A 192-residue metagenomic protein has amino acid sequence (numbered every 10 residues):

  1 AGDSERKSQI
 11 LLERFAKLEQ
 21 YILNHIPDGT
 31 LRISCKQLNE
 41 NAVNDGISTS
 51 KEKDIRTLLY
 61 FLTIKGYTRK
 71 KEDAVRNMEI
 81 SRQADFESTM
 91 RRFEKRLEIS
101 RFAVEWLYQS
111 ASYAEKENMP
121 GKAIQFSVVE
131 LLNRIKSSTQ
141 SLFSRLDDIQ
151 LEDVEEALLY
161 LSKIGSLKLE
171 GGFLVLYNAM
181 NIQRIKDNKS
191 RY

Functional and structural regions predicted by a protein language model:
A1-Y192: C-terminal helicase lobe
